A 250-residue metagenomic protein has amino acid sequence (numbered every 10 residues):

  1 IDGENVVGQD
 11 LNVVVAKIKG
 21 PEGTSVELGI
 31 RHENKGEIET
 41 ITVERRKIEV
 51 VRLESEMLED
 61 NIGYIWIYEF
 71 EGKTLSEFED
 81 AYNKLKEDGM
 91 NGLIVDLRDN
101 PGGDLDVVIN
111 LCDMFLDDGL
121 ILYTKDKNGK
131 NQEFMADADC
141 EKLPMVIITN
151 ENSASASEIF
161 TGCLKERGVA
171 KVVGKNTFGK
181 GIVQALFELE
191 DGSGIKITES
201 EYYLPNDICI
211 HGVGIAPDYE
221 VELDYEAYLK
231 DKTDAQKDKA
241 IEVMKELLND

Functional and structural regions predicted by a protein language model:
I1-F187: Cleft-lining beta-strand/loop regions that shape enzyme active-site pockets
L28, V43, Y219-V221, A240: Generic detector of short, aliphatic-rich beta-strand segments that form the cores of beta-sheets in diverse domain
E141-I148, G192-Y202: A polyampholytic, Gly/Pro-enriched intrinsically disordered region
Q184-E188, I195-E226: Conserved P-loop NTPase
C209-G212, E220, E226-D250: Conserved functional hotspot residues or short segments at active or partner-binding sites across diverse domains
